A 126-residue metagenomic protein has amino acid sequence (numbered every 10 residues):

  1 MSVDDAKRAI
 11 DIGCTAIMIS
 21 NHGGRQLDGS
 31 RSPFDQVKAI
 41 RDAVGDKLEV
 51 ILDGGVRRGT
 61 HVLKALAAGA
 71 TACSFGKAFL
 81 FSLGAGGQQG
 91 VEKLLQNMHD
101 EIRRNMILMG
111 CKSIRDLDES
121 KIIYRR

Functional and structural regions predicted by a protein language model:
M1-L52, R58-F81: Alpha/beta enzyme core
G45, G86-G87: Glycine-centered helix-coil hinge/cap
G54-G55, G110: Alpha-helical hinge/cap motifs
F79-L80, G87-R126: C-terminal extensions of enzymes
